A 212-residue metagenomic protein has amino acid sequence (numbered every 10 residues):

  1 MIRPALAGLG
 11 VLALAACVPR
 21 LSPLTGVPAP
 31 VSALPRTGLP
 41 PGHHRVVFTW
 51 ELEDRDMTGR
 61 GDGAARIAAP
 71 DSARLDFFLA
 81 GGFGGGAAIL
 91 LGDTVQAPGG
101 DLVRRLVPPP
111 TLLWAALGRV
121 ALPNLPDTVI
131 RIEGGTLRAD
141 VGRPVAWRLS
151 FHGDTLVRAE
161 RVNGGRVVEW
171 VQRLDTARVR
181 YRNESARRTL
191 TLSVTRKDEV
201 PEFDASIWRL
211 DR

Functional and structural regions predicted by a protein language model:
M1-C17: Sec-dependent bacterial lipoprotein signal peptides
A7, G84-L90, V107-P110, V168-W170 (+1 more regions): A short, polar/proline- and glycine-enriched secondary-structure boundary/capping micro-motif
C17-A69, G82, G100-L102, V107 (+2 more regions): N-terminal leader/targeting segments and the immediate start of mature chains
G63-I67, A87-T94, E169-R173: Extended lipid/amphipathic-ligand handling interfaces
F77-G81, L90-T94, G99-L102, N183-S185 (+1 more regions): A mature extracytoplasmic/lumenal domain signature
V95-D127: Acidic/charged, solvent-exposed loop-and-adjacent secondary-structure segments enriched in E/D, K/R, S/T, and G/P
R131-R212: Gly/Pro-enriched, hydrophobic low-complexity segments that function as extracytoplasmic propeptides/linkers
